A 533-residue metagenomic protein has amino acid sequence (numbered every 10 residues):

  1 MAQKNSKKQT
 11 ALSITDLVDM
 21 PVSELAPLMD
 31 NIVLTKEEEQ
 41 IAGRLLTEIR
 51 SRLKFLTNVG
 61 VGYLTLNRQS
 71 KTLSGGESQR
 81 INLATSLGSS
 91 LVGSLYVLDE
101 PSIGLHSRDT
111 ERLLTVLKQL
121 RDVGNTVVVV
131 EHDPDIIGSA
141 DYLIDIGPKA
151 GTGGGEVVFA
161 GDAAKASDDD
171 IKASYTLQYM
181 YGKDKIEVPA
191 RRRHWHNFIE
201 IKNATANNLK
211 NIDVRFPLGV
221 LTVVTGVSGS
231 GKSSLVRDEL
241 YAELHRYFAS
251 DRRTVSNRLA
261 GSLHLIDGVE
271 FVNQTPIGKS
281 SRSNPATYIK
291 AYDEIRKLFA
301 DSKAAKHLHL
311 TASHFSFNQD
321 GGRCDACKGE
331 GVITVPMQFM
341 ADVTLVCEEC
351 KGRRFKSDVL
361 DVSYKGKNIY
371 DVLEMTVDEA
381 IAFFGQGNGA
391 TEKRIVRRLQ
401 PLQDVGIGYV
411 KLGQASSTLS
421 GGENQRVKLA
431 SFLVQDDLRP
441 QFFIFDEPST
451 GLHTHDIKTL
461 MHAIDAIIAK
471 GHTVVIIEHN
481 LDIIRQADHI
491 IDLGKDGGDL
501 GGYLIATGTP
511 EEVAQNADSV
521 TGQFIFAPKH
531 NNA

Functional and structural regions predicted by a protein language model:
M1-A533: Conserved phosphate-binding elements of NTP-dependent enzyme cores
